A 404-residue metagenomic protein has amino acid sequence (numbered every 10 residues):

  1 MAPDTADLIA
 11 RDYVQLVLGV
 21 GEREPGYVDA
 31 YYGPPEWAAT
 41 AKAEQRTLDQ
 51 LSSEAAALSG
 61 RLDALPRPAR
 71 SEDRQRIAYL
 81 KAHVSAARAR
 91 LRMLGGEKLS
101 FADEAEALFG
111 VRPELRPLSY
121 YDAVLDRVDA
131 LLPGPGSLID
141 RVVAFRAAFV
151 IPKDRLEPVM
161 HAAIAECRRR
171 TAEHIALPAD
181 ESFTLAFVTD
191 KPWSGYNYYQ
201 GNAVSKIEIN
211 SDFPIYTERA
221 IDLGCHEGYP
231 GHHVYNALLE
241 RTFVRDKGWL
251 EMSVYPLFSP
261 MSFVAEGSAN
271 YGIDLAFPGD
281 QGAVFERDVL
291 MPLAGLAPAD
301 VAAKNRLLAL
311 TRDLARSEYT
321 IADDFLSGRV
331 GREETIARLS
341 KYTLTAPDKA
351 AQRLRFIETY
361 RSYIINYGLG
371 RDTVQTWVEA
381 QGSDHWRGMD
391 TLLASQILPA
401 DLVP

Functional and structural regions predicted by a protein language model:
M1-P404: N-terminal maturation segment of proteins
